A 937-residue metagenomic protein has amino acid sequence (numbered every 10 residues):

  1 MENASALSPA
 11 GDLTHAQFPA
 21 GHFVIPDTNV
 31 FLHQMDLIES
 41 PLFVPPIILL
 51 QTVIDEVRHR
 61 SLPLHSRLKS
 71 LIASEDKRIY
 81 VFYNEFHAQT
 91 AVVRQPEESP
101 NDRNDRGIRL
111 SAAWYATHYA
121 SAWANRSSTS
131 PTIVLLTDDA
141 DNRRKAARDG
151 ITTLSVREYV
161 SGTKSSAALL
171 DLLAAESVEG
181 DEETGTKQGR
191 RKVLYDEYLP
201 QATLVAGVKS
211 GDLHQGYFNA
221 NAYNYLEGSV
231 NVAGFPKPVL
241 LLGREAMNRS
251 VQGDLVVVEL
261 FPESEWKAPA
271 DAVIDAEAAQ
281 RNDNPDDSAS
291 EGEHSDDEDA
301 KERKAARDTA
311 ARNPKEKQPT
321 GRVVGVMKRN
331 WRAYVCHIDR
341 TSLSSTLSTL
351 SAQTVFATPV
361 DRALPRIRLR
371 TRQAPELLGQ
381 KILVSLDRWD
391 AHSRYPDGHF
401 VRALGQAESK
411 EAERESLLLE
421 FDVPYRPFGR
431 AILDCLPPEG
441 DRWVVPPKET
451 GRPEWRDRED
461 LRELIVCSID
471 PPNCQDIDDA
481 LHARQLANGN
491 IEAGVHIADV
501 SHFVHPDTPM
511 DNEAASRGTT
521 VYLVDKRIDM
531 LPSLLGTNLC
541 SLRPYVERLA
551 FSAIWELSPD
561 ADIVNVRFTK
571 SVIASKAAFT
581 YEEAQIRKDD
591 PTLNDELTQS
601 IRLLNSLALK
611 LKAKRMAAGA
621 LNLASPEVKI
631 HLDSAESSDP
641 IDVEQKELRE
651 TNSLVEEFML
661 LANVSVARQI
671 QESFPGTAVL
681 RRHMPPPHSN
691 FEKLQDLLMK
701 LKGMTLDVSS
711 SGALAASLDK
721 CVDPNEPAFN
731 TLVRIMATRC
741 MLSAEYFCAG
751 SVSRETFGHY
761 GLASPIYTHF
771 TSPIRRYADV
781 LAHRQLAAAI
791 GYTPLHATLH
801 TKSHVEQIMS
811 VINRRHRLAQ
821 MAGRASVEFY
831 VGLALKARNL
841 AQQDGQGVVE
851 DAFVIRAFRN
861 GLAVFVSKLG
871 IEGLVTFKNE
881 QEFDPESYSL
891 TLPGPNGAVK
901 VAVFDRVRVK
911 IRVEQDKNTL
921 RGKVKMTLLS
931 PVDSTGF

Functional and structural regions predicted by a protein language model:
A4-A10, T28-F31, K237-V239, P365 (+3 more regions): Short linear interaction motifs
A4-V134, A140-V178: Active-site-proximal, substrate-binding regions of enzyme catalytic domains and RNA-binding/basic surfaces
D27-Q34, L50-T52, L136-D138, V156 (+19 more regions): Structured beta-strand/turn binding interfaces of compact recognition modules in eukaryotic regulators
L32-Q34, E39-S40, I54-H59, H65 (+17 more regions): Eukaryotic short linear interaction motifs
D36-E39, R60-L62, A147-G150, E158 (+6 more regions): Short coil/turn segments at secondary-structure boundaries
T90-P100, S127-T129, F235-L242, R366-I367 (+1 more regions): Short interface patches used for recognition in eukaryotic signaling and trafficking proteins
V178-G494, S501-V546, L890-A902, R921-F937: Charge-lined substrate channels and their catalytic hotspots, especially those that engage the 3′ end of RNA
R362-P365, L383, R388-A391, Q406 (+4 more regions): Electropositive polyanion-binding surfaces
